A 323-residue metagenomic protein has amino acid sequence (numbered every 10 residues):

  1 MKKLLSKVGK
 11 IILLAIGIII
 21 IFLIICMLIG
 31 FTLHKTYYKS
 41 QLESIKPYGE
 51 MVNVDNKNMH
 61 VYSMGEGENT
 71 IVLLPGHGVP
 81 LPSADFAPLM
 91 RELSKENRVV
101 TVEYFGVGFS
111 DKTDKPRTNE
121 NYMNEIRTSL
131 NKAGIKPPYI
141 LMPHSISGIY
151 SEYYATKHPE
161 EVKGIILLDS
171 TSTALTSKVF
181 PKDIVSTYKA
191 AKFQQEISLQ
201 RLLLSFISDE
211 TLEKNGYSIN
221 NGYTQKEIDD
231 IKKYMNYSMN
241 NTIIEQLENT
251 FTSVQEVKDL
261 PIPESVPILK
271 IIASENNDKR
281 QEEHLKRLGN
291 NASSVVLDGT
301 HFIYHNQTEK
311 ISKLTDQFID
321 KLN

Functional and structural regions predicted by a protein language model:
K2-I71, K95-N97, K136, D320-N323: Alpha/beta-hydrolase fold catalytic core
K57-F109: Conserved HGGG/HGGXW glycine-rich cap/lid loop of the alpha/beta-hydrolase fold
Y104-M142: Active-site loop/oxyanion-hole signature of alpha/beta-hydrolase fold enzymes
P137-F180: Conserved hydrolase catalytic core segment
T171-L203: A catalytic-pocket lid/entrance helix-loop region that shapes and gates access to the active site across common
Y223-R287: Conserved serine/cysteine hydrolase catalytic core
K286-H301: Catalytic histidine neighborhood in serine/cysteine hydrolases with alpha/beta-hydrolase-type architecture
G299-E309: Catalytic histidine-centered segment of alpha/beta-hydrolase-like enzymes
